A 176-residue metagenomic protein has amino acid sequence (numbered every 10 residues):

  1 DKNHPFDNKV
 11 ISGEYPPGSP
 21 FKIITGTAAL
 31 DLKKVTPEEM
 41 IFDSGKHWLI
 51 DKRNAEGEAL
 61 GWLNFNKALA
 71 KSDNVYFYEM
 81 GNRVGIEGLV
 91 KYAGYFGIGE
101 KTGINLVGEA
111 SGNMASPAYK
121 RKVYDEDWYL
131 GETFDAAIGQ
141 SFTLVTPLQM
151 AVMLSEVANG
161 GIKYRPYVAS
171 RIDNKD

Functional and structural regions predicted by a protein language model:
D1-S19, I24-D176: Beta-lactam-recognizing serine transpeptidase/beta-lactamase-like catalytic domain environment
